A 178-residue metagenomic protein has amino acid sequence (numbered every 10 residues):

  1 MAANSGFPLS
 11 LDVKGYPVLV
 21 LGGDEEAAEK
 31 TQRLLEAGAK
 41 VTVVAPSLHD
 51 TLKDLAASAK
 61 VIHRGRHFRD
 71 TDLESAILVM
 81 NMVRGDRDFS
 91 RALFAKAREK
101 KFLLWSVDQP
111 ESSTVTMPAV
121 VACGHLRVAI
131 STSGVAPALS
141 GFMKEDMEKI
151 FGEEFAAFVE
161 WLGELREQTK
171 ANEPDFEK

Functional and structural regions predicted by a protein language model:
M1-V13, M117-P118: A short, basic/flexible loop-to-alpha-helix module at the beginning of a structural domain
L9-T31, L35, W161-T169: Glycine-rich adenosine-cofactor-binding loop
E29, A37-L55: NAD(P)-binding Rossmann-fold cofactor-contacting core
G38-T42, I77-D86, L126-G134, K149: Short beta-strand and adjoining strand-loop segment in the mid-core of the Rossmann-like NAD(P)-dependent dehydrogenase
A45, H63-H67, D108: Short loop/edge segments at beta-strand edges and connector loops that shape dinucleotide/nucleotide cofactor-binding
A57-E74: Glycine-rich, highly charged phosphate/nucleotide-binding loops
L78-R84, F89-M117: ADP-ribose/adenylate-binding Rossmann-like module
G134-K178: An accessory alpha-helical subdomain
